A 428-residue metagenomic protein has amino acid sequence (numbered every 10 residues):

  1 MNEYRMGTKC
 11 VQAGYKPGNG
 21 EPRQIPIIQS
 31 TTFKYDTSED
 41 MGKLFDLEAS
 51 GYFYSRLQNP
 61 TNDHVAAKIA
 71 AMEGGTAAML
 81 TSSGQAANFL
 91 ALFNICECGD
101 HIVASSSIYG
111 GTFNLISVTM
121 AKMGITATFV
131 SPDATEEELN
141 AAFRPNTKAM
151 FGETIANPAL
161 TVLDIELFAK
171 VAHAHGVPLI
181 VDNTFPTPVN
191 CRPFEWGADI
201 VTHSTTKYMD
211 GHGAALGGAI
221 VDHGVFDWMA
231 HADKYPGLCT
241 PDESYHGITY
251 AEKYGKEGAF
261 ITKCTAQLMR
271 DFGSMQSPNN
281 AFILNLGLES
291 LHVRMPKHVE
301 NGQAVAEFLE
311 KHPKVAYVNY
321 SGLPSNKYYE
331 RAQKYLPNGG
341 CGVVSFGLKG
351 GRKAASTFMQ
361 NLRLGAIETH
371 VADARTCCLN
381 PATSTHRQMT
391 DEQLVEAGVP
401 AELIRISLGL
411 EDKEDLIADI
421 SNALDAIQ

Functional and structural regions predicted by a protein language model:
M1-N59, A67: N-terminal "arm"/small-domain region of PLP-dependent enzymes with the aminotransferase-like
G7-K16, A78-K311: Conserved PLP-enzyme active-site core in the AAT-like
T32, H223-F226, L348-G351: Short loop segments at secondary-structure junctions
T37-F89, G111-T119: Conserved N-terminal alpha-helix of the aminotransferase class I/II PLP-enzyme fold
G74, N146, K314-Y317, E402: Glycine-centered tight turns that cap/initiate beta-strands
S117, T126-A127, A141, P145-K148 (+4 more regions): PLP-dependent enzyme catalytic core of the Aspartate aminotransferase-like
V221, S345-G347, S407-G409: Short hydrophobic/aromatic beta-strand micro-patches that form the beta-sheet surface supporting nucleotide- or nucleic
F272-M275, N279-A281, L286-S290, M295-K297 (+3 more regions): Conserved small-domain helix->loop->beta segment predominantly found in fold-type I
